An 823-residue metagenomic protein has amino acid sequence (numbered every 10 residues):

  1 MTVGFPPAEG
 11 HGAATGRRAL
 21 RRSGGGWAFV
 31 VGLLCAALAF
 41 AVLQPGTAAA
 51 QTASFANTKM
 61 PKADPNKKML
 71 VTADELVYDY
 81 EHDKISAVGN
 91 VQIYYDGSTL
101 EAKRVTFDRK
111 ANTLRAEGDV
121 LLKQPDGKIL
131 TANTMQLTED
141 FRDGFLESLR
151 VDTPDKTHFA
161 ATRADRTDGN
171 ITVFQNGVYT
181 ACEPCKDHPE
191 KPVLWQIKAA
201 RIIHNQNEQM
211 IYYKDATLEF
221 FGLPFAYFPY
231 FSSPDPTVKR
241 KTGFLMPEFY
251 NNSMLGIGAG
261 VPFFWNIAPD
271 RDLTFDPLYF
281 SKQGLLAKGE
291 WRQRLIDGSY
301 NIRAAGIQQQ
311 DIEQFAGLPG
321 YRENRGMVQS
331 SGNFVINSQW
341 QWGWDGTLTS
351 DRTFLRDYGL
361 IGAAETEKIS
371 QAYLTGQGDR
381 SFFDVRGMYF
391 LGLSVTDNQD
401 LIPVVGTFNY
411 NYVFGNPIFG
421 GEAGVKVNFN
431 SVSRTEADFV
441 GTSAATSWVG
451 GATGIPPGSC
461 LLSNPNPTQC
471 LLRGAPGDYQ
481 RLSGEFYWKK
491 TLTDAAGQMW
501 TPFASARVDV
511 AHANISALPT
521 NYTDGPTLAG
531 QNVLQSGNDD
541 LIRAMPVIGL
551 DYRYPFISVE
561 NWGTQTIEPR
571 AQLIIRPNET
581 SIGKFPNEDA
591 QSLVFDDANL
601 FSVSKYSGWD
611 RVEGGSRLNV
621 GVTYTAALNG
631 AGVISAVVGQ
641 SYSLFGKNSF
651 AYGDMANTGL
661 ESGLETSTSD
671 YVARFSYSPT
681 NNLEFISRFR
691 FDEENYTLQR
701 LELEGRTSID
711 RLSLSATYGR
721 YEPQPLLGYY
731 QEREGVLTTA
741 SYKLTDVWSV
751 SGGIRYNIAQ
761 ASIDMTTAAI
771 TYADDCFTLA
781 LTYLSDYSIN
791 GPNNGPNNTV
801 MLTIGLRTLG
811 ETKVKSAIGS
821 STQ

Functional and structural regions predicted by a protein language model:
T2-P7, H11, A19-L20, V42-K59 (+3 more regions): N-terminal targeting/secretion presequences
V3, A50-Q51, Y78, G256 (+2 more regions): Immediate N-terminus of the mature polypeptide
A13-A14, L43-P45, V508, I575: Local alpha-helix boundary/kink/capping signal
G16, R21-Q44: Bacterial N-terminal signal peptides
A48-N176, Q196-H204, Q209-I211, D215 (+2 more regions): N-terminal amphipathic/hydrophobic interface segments
T134-L137, F141-F145, D152-V173, G177-K186 (+2 more regions): Outer-membrane beta-barrel proteins and related beta-barrel translocases across Gram-negative bacteria
